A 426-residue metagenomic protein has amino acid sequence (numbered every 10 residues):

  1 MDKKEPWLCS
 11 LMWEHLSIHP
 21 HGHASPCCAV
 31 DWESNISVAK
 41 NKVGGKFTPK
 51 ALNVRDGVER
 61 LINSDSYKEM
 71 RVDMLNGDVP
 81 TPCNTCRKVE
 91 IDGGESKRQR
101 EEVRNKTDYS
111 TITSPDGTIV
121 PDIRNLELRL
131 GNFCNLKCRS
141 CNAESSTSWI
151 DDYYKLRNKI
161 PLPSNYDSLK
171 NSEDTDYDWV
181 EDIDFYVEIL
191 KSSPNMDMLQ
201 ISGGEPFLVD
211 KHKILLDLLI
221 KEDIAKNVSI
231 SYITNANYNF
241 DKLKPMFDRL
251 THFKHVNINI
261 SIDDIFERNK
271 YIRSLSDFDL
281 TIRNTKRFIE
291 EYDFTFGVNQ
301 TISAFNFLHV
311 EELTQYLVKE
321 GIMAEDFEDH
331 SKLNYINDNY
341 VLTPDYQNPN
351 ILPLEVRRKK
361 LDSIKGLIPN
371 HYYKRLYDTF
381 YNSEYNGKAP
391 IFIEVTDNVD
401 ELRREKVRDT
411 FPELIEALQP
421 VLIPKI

Functional and structural regions predicted by a protein language model:
M1-P6, S10-H15, R55-E127, S145-L169 (+2 more regions): N-terminal [4Fe-4S]-dependent radical SAM core
C9, C27-C28, C83-C86, C134 (+1 more regions): Short cysteine clusters
H23-A24: Hydrophobic "anchor" residues
A29-C86, Y292-T295, I322, T343-I426: C-terminal accessory region of radical SAM enzymes
P121-F133, N142-E181, P194-D210, E222-K242 (+3 more regions): Core AdoMet radical
Y186-S192, D217-D223, F247-T251: Leucine-rich repeat
K211-D217, F240-R249, H309-L313: Distinct, well-ordered alpha-helical segments
A304-E320: Catalytic cores of alpha/beta
